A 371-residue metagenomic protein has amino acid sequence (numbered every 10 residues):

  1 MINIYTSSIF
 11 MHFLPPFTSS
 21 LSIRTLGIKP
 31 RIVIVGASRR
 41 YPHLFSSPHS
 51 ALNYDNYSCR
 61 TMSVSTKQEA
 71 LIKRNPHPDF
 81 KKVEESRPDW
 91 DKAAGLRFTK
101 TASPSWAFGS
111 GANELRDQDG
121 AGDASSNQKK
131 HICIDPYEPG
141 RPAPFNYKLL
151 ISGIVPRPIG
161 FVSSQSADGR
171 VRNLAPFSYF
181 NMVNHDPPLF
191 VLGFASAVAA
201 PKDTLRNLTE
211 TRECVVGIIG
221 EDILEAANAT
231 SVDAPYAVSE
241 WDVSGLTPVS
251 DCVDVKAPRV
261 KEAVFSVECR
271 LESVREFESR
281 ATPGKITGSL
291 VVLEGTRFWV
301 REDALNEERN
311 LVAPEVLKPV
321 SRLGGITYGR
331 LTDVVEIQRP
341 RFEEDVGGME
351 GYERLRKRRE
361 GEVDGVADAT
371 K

Functional and structural regions predicted by a protein language model:
I2-M62: N-terminal mitochondrial targeting presequence
C59-K371: Basic, polyanion-binding surface patches
